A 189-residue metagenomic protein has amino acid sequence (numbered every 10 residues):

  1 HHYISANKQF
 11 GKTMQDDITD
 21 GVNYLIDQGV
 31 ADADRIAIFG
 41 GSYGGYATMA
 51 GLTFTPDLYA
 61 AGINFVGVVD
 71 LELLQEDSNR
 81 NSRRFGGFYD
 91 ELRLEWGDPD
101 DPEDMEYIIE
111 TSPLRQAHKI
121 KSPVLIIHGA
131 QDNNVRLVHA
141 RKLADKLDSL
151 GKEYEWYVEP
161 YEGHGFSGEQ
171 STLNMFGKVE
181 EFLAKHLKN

Functional and structural regions predicted by a protein language model:
H1-N189: Active-site-proximal cap/loop segments of hydrolase catalytic domains
